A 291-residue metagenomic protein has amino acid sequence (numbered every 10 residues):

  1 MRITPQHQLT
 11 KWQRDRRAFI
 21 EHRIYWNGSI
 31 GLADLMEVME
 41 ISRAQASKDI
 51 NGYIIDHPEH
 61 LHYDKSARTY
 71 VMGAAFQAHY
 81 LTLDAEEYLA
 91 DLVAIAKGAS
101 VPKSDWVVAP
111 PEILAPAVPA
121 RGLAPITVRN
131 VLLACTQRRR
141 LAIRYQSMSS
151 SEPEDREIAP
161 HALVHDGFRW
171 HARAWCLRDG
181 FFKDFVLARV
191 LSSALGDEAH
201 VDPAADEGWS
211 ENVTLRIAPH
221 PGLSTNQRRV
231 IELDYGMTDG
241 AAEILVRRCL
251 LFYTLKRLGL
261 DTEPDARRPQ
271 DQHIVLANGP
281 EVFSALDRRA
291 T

Functional and structural regions predicted by a protein language model:
M1-T82, I217, R268-T291: Short, basic/aromatic recognition patches that contact phosphate-bearing ligands
R16, Y88, T127, V186 (+1 more regions): Alpha-helical structural motif
Y53-D56, S193, R257-D261: Conserved short hydrophobic interaction patches
E59-H62, A194, D234-T238: Short secondary-structure junctions
M72-A142, P264-R268: Bulky hydrophobic/aromatic content
A109-N226, V230-L233: Core beta-strand-centered patch of the WYL/Sm-like small regulatory domain
S210-T291: Polybasic (Lys/Arg-rich)
